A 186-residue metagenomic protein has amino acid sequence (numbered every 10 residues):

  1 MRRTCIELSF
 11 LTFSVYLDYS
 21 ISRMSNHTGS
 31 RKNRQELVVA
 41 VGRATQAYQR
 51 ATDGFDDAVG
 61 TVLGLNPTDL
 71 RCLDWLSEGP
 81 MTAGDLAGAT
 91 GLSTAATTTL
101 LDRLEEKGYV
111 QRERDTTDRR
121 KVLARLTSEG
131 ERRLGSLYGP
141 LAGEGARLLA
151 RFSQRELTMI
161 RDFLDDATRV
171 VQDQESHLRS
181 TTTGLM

Functional and structural regions predicted by a protein language model:
M1-L63: N-terminal leader segment of winged-helix/HTH proteins
V39, G84, R155-T158: Short, solvent-exposed positions on alpha-helices
A40-R43, A47, E129, P140 (+1 more regions): Charged, amphipathic alpha-helical oligomerization/scaffolding segments
F55-S93: N-terminal helix-turn-helix DNA-binding core of bacterial DNA-binding proteins
P80-V122: Canonical helix-turn-helix DNA-binding module
E105-T158: Charged, amphipathic alpha-helical coiled-coil/dimerization segments
G139-M186: Terminal interaction helix/tail motif
